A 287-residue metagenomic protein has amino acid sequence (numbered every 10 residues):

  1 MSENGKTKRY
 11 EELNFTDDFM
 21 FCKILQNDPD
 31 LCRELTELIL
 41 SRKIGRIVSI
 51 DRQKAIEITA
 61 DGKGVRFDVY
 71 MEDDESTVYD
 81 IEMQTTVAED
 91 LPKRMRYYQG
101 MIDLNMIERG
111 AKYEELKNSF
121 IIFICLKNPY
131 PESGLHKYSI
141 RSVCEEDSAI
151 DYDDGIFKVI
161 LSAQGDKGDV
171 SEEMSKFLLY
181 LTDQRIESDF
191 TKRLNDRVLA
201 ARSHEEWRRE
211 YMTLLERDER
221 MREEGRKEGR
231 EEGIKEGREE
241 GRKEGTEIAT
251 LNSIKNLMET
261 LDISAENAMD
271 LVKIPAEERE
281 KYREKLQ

Functional and structural regions predicted by a protein language model:
M1-R209: Conserved single-residue anchors adjacent to enzymatic active/cofactor-binding motifs
S2-E11, E72, Y79-Q84, S171-Q287: Short, charged alpha-helical interaction segments and adjacent helix-coil junctions
